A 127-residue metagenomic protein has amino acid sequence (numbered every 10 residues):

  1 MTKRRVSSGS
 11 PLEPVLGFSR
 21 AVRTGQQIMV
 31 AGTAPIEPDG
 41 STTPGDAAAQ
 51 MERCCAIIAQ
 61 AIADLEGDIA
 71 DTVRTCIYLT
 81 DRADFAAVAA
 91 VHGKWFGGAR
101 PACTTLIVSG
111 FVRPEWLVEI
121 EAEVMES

Functional and structural regions predicted by a protein language model:
M1-A56, Q60-R74, L79-S127: N-terminal presequence-like segments and the immediate start of the first folded domain
